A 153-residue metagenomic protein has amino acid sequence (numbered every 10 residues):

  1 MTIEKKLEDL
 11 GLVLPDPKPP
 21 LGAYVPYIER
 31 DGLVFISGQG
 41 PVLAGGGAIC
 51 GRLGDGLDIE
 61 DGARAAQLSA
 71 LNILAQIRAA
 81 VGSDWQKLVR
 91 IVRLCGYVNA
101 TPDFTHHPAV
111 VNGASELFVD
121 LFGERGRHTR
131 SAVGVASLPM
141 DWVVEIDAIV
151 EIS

Functional and structural regions predicted by a protein language model:
M1-S153: Short, polar/acidic, helix-capping and beta-turn segments at strand->helix junctions that line the mouths
